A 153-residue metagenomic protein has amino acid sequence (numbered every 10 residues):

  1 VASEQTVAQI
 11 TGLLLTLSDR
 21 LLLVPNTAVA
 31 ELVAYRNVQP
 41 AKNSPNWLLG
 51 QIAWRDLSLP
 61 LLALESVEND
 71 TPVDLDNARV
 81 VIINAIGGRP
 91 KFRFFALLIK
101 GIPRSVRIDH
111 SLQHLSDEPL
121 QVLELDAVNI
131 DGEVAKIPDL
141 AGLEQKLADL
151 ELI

Functional and structural regions predicted by a protein language model:
V1-I153: An acidic, low-aromatic, low-complexity terminal/linker signal
